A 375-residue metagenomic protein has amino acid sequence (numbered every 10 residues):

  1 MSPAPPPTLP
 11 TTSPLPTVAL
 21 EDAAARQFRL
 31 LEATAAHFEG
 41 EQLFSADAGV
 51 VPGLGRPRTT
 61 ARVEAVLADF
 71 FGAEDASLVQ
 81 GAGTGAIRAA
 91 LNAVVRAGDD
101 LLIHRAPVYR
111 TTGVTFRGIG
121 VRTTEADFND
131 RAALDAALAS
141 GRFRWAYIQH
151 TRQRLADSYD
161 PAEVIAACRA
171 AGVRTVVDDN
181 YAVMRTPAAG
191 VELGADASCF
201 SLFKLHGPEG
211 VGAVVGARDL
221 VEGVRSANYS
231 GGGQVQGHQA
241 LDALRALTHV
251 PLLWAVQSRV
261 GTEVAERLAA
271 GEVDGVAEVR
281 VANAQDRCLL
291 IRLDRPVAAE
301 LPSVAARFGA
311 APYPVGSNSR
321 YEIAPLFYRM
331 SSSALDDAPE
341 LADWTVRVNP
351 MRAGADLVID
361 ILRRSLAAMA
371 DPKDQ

Functional and structural regions predicted by a protein language model:
M1-P57, A73, D343-R352, D356-V358 (+1 more regions): N-terminal "arm"/small-domain region of PLP-dependent enzymes with the aminotransferase-like
P6-L20, Q27, T34, D69-W254 (+3 more regions): Conserved PLP-enzyme active-site core in the AAT-like
G55-A61, D178: A short, flexible low-complexity segment enriched in Lys/Arg and Gly/Pro that occurs in N-terminal basic tails
A61, A65-F70: PLP-dependent amino-acid enzyme catalytic core
E125, V273-V281, F308-V315: Short secondary-structure junctions
G237, P312-G316, Q375: Conserved short beta-strand edge segments in small beta-sheet-based binding/regulatory domains
G261, V279-L290: Conserved glycine-rich beta-strand-loop-beta hairpin in the small C-terminal domain of fold type I
Q285-R364: Conserved C-terminal alpha-helix-loop-beta "cap" of PLP-dependent enzymes that closes/shapes the active-site mouth
